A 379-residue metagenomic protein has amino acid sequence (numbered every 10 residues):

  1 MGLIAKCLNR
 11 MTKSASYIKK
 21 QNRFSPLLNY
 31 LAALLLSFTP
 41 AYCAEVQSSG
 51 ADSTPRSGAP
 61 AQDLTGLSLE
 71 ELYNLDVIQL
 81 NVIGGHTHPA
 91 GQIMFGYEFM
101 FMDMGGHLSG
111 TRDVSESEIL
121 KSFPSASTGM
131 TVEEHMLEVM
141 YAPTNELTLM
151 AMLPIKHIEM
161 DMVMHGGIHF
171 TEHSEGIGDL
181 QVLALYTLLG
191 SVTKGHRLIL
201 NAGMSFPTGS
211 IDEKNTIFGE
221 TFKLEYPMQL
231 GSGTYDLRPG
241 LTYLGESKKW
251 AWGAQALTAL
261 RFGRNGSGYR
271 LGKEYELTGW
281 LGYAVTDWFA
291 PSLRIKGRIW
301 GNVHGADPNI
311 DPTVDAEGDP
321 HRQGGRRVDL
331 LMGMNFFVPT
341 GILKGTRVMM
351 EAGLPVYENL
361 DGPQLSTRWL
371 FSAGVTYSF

Functional and structural regions predicted by a protein language model:
C43-L120, T193-I199, T208-E213, Y226: Outer-membrane beta-barrel biogenesis signature
Q79-G84, P143-N145, L185-T193, L198 (+6 more regions): Outer-membrane beta-barrel proteins
I83-Q92, M104-L108, G129, E146 (+6 more regions): Short loop/turn motifs that connect adjacent beta-strands in outer-membrane beta-barrel proteins
G85, Y97, L137-Y141, A151 (+7 more regions): Residues on the lipid-exposed face of transmembrane beta-strands in outer-membrane beta-barrel proteins
G91, T131-H135, S174-L180, H196 (+4 more regions): Residues that define the transmembrane beta-barrel architecture of outer-membrane proteins
I93-Y97, L149-A151, V182, H196-A202 (+7 more regions): Transmembrane beta-strands of outer-membrane beta-barrel proteins
L108-I119, N265-F379: Outer membrane beta-barrel transmembrane domains
P154-G266, E317-G325, Y357: Outer-membrane pore/translocation modules
